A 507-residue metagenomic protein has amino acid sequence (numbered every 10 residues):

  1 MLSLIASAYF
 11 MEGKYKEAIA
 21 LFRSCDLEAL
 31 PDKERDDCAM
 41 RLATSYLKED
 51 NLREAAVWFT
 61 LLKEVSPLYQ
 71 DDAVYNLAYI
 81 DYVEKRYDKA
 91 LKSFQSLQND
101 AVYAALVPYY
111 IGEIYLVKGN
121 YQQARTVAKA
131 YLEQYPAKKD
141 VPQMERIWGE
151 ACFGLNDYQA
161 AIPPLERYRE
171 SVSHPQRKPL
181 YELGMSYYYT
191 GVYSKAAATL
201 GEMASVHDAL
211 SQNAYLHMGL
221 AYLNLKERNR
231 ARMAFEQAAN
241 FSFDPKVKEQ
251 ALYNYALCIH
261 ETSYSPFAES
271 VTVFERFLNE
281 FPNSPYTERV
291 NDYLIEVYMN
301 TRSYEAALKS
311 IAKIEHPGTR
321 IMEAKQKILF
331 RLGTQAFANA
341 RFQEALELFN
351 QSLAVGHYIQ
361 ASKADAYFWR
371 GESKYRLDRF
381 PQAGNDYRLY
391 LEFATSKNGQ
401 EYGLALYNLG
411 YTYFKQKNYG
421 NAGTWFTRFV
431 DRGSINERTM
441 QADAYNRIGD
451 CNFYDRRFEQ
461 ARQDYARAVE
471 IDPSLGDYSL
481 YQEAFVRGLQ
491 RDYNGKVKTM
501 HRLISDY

Functional and structural regions predicted by a protein language model:
M1-Y507: Acidic, polar-rich low-complexity tracts and alpha-helical solenoid repeat scaffolds
